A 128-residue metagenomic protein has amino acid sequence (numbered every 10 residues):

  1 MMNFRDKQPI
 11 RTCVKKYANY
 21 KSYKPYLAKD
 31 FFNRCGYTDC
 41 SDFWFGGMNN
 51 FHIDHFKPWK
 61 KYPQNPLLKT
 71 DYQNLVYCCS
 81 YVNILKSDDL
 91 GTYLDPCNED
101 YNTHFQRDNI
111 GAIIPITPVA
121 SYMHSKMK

Functional and structural regions predicted by a protein language model:
M1-C40, K60-T70: Short, charged surface segments at domain edges that flank catalytic/cofactor-binding sites
M1-M2, M48, M123, M127: Detector for methionine-enriched segments
D39, S80-N83: Cys/His-coordinated zinc-binding microdomains
C40-Y77, D88-T92, P96-H104: Histidine-centered nuclease catalytic patch
D89-K128: Conserved, surface-exposed functional patches that form binding/active-site neighborhoods
